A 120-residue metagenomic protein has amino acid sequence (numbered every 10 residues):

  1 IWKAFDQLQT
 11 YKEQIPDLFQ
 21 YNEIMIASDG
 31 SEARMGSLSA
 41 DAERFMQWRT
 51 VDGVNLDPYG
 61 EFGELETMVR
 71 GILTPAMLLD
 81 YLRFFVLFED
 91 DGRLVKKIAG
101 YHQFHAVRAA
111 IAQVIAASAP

Functional and structural regions predicted by a protein language model:
I1-P120: ATP-dependent helicase/translocase motor core
